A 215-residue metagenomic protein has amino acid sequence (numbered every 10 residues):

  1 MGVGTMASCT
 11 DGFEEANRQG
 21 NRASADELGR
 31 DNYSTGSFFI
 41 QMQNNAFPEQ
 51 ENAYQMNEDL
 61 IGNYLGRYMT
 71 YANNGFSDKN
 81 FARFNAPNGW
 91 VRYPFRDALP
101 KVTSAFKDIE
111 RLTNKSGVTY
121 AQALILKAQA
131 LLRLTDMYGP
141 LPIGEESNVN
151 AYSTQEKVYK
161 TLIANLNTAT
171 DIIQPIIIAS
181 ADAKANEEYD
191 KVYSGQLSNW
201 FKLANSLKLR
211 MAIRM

Functional and structural regions predicted by a protein language model:
M1-S8: Sec-dependent bacterial lipoprotein signal peptides
S8-M69: Membrane-proximal, proline-rich intrinsically disordered regions
A72-M215: Structured, solvent-exposed acidic/aromatic patches
